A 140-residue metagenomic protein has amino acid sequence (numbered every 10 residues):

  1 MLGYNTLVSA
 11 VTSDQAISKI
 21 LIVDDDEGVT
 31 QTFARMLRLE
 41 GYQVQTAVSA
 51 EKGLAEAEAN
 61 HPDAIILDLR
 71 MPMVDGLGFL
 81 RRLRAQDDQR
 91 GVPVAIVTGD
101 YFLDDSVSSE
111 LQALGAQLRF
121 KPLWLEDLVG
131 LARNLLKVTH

Functional and structural regions predicted by a protein language model:
M1-K19, W124-H140: Non-catalytic signal-transmission and effector/linker regions of two-component phosphorelay proteins
A16-G28, F33-L37, I65: Conserved acidic segment of CheY-like receiver
E27-Q45, A113-A116: Two-component/phosphorelay signaling modules centered on CheY-like receiver
T46-A55, G76: Helix N-cap/capping motif at the beta->alpha junctions
D68: Active-site residues of response regulator receiver
M71: Receiver (REC) domain active-site loop signature in two-component systems and cognate sites in sensor histidine kinases
G78, Y101-F120, E126, G130: Alpha4 helix (beta4-alpha4-beta5 surface) of REC/receiver domains from two-component response regulators
A95-G99: Hydrophobic/aromatic residues positioned on beta-strands within the core alpha/beta folds
